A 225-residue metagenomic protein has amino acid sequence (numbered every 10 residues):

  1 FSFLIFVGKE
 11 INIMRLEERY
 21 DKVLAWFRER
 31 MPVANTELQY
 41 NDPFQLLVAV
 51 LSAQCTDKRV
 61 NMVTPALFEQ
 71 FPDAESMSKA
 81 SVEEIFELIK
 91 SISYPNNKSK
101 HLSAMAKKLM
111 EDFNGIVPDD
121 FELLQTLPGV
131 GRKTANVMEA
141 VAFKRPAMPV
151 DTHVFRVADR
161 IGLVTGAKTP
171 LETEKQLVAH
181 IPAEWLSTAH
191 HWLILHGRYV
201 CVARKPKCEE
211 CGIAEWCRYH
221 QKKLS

Functional and structural regions predicted by a protein language model:
F1-I13: Short, Lys/Arg-enriched N-terminal segments with co-localized hydrophobic residues within the first ~10-30 amino acids
R15-S225: Catalytic cores of DNA base-excision repair glycosylases
